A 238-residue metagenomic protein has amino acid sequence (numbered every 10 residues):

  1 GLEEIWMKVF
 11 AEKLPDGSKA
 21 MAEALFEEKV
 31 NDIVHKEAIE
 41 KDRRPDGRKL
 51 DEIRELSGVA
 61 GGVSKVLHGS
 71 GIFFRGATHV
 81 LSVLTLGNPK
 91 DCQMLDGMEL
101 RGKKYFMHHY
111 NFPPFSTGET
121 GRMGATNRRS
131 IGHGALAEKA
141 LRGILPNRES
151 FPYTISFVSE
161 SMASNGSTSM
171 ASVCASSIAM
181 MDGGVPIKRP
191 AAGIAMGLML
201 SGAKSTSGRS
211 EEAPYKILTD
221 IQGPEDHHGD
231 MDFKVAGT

Functional and structural regions predicted by a protein language model:
G1-R101: Extended amphipathic alpha-helical scaffolds
L2-I5, E23-E28, K49-E55, T154-M162 (+2 more regions): A glycine-rich phosphate-binding loop feature that marks nucleotide/adenosyl-phosphate handling sites
K29, L136, A140, I144 (+2 more regions): Stable alpha-helical structural segments in soluble proteins, enriched in small hydrophobic residues
A60-V63, S70-I72, M94-M98, G143-N147 (+3 more regions): A generic local secondary-structure boundary/capping motif
K65-R75, S161-A175: Glycine/serine-rich anion-binding loops at beta->alpha junctions that coordinate negatively charged ligand groups
H68-Y153: Glycine-rich, flexible beta-strand/loop modules in the N-terminal catalytic cores of phosphate-handling
G121-N127, S159-S167: A short glycine/serine-rich beta->alpha loop
M180-G202, G208-T238: Mobile "lid/hinge" segments at catalytic clefts and subdomain interfaces of large enzymes
